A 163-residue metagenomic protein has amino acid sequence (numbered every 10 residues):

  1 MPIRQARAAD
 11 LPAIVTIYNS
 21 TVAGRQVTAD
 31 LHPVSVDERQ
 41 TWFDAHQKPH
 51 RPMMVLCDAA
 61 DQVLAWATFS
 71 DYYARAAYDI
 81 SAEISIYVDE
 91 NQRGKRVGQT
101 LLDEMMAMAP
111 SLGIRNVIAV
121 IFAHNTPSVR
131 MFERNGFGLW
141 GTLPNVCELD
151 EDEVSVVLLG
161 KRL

Functional and structural regions predicted by a protein language model:
P2-I14: A short beta-loop-alpha structural element at the N-terminal edge of CoA-dependent acyl/N-acetyltransferase catalytic
D10, R96, N125: Conserved G/P- and acidic residue-centered "switch" motifs that form tight phosphate/ATP-binding loops in soluble
V15-W42: Conserved GNAT-fold acetyl-CoA-binding loop/helix
P33-N91, L102-D103, R162-L163: Acetyl-CoA-dependent GNAT
D71, A76, I118-I121, E133 (+1 more regions): Conserved catalytic-core motifs of GNAT/GCN5-like acyltransferases
R93, A119-V129: Conserved beta-strand-loop-alpha-helix junction that forms the acyl-donor binding cleft
G94-A107, R130-R134: Conserved acetyl-CoA-binding loop-helix of GNAT-fold acetyltransferases
A109-I121: Conserved GNAT acetyl-CoA-binding A-motif
